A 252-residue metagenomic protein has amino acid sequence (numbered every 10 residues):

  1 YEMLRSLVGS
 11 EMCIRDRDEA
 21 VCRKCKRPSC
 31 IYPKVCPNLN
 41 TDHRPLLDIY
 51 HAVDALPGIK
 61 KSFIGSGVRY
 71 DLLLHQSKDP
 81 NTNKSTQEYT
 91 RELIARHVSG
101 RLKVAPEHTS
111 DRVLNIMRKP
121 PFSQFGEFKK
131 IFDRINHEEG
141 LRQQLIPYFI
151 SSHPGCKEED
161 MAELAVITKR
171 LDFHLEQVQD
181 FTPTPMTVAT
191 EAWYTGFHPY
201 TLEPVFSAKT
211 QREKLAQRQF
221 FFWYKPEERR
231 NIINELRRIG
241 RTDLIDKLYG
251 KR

Functional and structural regions predicted by a protein language model:
Y1-G9, I14: Single conserved hydrophobic/aromatic residue that forms the stacking wall/gate of nucleotide- or nucleobase-binding
E2, K78-D79, R118, K129 (+2 more regions): Short alpha-helical interface elements
L4, T90, A95, S110-L114 (+3 more regions): Generic secondary-structure boundary/loop-capping signal
V8, S99, I239: Short glycine-rich loop/turn motifs that provide flexible caps or phosphate-binding loops at active sites
E19-F181: Conserved AdoMet/S-adenosylmethionine-binding subsite of the radical SAM
L102, P106-H108, Q144-R252: Flexible, glycine-rich loop/tail regions that form catalytic "lids" or insertion modules at the edges of active sites
